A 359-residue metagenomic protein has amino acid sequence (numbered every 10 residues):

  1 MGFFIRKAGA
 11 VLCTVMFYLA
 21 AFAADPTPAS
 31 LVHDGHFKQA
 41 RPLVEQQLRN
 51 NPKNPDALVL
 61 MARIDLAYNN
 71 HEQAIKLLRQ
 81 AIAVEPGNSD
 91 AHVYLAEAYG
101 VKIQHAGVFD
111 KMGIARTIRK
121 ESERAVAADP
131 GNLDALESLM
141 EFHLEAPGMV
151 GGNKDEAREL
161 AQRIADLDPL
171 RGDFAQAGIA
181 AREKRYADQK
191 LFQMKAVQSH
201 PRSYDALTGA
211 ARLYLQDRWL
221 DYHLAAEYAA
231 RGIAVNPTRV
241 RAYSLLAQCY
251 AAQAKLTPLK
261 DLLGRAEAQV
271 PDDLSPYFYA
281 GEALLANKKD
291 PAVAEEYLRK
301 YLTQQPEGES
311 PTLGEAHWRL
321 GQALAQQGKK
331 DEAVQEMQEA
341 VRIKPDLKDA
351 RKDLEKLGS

Functional and structural regions predicted by a protein language model:
Y18-E72, K76, L354, S359: N-terminal leader/linker segments that initiate helical-solenoid repeat arrays
A29, R63, E97, Q104 (+8 more regions): Residue-level recognition of tetratricopeptide repeat
A29-V32, E141, A211-R218, R241-A252 (+2 more regions): Alpha-helical adaptor scaffolds
D34-P42, Y68-Q80, A106-E123, M149-A161 (+5 more regions): Structural signature of tandem alpha-helical TPR/SEL1-like repeats, specifically the intra-repeat loop/turn
P52, P86, P130, L167-P169 (+6 more regions): Short coil turns that delineate tetratricopeptide repeat
D56, D90, E97, D134 (+7 more regions): Start-of-helix register in tetratricopeptide repeats
L60-R63, Y94, S138, A175 (+5 more regions): Canonical tetratricopeptide repeat
G152, L160-R163, L167-L170, Q176 (+3 more regions): Terminal, low-structured helical/coil segments at or just beyond the last alpha-helical repeat
